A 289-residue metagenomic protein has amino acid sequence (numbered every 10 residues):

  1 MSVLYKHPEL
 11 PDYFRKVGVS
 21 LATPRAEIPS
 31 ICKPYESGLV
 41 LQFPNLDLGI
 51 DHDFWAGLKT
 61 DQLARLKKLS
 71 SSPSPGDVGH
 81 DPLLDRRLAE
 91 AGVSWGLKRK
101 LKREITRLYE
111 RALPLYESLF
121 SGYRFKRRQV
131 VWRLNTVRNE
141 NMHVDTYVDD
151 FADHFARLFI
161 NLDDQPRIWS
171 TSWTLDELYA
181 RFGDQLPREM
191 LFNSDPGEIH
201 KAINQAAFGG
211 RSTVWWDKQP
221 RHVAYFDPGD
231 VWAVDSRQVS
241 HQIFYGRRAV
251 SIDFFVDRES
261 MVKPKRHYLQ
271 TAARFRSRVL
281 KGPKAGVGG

Functional and structural regions predicted by a protein language model:
M1-V19: Short Lys/Arg-enriched alpha/beta "domain-start" segment
P8, K16-V17, G38, G57 (+4 more regions): Generic signature of intrinsically disordered, low-complexity segments enriched in small/polar residues
P8-E9, R127, G210: Alpha-helical structural elements
Y13, Q42, V131, A207 (+1 more regions): Intrinsic disorder/low-structure terminal segments
V17-P24, T213-W215: Short, solvent-exposed secondary-structure boundary motifs
R25-N204, D217-R221: Non-heme Fe(II) oxygenase catalytic core, chiefly the N-lobe of the double-stranded beta-helix
Q205-G289: Catalytic core of Fe(II)/2-oxoglutarate
